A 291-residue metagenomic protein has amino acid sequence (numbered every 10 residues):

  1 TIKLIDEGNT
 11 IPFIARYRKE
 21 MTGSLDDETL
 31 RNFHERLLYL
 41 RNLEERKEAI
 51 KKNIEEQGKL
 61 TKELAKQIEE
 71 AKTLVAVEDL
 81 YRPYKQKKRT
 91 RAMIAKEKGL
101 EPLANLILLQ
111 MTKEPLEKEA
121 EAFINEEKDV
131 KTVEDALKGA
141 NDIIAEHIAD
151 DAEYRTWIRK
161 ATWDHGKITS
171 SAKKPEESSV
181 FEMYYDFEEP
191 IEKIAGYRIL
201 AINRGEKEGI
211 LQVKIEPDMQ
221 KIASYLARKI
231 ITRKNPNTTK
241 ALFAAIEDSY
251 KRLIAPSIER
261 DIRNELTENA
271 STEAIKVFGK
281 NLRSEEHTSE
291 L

Functional and structural regions predicted by a protein language model:
T1-I2, L100: Amphipathic, charged-and-aliphatic alpha-helical interface segments that function as noncatalytic docking
I2-E28: N-terminal cofactor/phosphate-binding cores enriched in small/glycine residues, especially glycine-rich loops such as
F13, T29-N32, Y39, L43-E285 (+1 more regions): Duplex nucleic acid-engaging cores and interfaces of nucleic-acid transaction enzymes
